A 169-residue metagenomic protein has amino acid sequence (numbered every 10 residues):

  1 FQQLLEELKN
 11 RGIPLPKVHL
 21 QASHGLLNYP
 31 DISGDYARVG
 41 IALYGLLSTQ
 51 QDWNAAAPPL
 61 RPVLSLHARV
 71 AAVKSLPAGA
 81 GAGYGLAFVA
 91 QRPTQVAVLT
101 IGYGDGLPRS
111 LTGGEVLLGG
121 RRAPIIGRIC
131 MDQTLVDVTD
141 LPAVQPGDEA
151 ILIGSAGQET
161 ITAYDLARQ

Functional and structural regions predicted by a protein language model:
F1-Q169: Active-site anion/phosphate-binding pocket segments in diverse small-molecule metabolic enzymes
